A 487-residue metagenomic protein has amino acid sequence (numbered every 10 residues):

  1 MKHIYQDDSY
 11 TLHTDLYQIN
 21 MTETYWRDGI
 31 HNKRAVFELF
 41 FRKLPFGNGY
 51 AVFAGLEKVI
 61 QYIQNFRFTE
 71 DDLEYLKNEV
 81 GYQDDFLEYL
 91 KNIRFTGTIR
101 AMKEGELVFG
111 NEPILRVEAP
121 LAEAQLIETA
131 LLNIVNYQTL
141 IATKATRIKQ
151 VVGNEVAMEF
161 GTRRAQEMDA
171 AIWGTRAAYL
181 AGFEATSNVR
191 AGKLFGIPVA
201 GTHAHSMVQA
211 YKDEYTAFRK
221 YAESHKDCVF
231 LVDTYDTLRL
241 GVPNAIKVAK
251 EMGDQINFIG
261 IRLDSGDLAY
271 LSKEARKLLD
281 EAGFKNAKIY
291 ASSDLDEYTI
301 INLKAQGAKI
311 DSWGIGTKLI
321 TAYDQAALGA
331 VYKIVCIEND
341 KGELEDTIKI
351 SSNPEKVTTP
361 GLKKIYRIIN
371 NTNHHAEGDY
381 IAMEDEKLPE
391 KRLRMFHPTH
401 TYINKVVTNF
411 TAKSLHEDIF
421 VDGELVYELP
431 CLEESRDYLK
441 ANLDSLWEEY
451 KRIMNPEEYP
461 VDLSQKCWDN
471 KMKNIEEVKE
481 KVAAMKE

Functional and structural regions predicted by a protein language model:
K2-A35, K43-P45, G81, L87-T96 (+8 more regions): Buried, small/hydrophobic-residue-enriched core segments of structured protein domains
K2-K33, F46-N48, L295-E487: Gly/Ser/Thr/Ala-enriched C-terminal appendages of enzymes
A35-K91: N-terminal, Lys/Arg-enriched amphipathic/low-complexity engagement segments that precede the first folded domain
Q61-F66, A101-E104, V108: An N-terminal, globular interaction/scaffold subdomain
E74-Y75, T143-R147, G161, K451-E458: Short coil/turn segments at secondary-structure boundaries
E79-L87, E167, K391-T399: Short, positively charged
I99-G105, F410-L415: Short acidic, Pro/Gly- and aromatic-enriched capping/linker segments at domain boundaries
A200, I261, I289, D311-W313: Hydrophobic residues within beta-strands of alpha/beta enzymes
